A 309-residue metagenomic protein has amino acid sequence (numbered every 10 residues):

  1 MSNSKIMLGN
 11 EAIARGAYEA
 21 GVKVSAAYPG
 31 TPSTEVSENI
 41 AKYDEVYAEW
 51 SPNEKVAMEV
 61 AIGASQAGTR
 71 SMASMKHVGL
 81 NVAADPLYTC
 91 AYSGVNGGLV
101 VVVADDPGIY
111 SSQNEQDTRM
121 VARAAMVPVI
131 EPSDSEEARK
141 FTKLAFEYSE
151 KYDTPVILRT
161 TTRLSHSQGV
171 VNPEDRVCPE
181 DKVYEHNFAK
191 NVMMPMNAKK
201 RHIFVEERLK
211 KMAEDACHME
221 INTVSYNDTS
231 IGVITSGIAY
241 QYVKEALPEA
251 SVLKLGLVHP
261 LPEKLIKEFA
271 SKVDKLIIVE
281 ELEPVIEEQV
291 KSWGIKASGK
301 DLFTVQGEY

Functional and structural regions predicted by a protein language model:
M1-S135, Y226-N227, V285-E287, S292-Y309: Thiamine diphosphate
S2-N10, P132-Y309: Flexible, low-complexity linker and terminal segments
